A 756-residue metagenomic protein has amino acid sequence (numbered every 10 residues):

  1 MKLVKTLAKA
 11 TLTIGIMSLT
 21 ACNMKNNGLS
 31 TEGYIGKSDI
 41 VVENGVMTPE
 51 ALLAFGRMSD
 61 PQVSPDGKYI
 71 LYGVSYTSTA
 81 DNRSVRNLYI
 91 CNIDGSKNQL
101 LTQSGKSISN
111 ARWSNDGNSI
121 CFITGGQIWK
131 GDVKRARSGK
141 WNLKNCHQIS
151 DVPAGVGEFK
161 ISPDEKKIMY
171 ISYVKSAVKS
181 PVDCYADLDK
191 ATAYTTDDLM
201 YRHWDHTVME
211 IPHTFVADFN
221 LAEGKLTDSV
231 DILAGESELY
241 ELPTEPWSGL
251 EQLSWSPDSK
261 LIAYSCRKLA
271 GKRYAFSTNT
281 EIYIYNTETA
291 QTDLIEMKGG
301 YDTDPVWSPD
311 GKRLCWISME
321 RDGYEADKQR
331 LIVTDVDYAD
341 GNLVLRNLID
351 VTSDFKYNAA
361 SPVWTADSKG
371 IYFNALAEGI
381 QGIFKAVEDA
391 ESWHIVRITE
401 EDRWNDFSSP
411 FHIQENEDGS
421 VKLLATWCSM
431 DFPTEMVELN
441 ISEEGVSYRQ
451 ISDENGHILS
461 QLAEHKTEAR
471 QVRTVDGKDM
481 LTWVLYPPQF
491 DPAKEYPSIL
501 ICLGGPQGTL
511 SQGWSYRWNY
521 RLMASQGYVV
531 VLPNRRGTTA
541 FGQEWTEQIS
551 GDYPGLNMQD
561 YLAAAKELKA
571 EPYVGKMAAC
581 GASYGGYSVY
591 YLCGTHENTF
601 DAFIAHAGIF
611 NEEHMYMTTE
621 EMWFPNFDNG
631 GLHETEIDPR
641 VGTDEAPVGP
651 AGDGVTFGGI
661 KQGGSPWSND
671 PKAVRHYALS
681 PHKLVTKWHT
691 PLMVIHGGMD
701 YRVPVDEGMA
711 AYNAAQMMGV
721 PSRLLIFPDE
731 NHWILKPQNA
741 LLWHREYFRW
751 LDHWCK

Functional and structural regions predicted by a protein language model:
T20-A21: C-terminal motif of bacterial Sec signal peptides marking the signal peptidase cleavage site
G28-I35, R86, Y173-G235, S265-K268 (+4 more regions): Predominantly five- to eight-bladed beta-propeller fold
F55-I70, G105-C121, P153-I168, Y201-V208 (+10 more regions): Conserved beta-propeller blade repeats
D60-Q62, M169-I171, A193-T195, M200-D218 (+7 more regions): Non-catalytic accessory segments flanking enzyme active sites
A80-V85, I123, H206-E210, R273-T280 (+3 more regions): Short, solvent-exposed loop/turn segments at conserved positions within beta-propeller repeat blades
N92-S96, D132-R137, F219-A222, N286-A290 (+3 more regions): Short loop/turn segments that connect beta-strands within beta-propeller blades
E454-K576, A582-S583, M617, E621: Cap/lid segment of the alpha/beta-hydrolase catalytic domain
L532-K756: Active-site-proximal cap/loop segments of hydrolase catalytic domains
